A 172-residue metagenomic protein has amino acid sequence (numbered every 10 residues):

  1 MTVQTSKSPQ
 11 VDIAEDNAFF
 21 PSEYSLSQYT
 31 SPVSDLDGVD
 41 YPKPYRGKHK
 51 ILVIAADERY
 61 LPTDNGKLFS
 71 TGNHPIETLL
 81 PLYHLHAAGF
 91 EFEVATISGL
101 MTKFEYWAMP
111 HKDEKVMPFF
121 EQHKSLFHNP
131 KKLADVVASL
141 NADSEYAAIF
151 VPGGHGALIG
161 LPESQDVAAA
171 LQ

Functional and structural regions predicted by a protein language model:
M1-L171: Extended, subdomain-level signal for the structured scaffold at the beginning of enzyme domains
